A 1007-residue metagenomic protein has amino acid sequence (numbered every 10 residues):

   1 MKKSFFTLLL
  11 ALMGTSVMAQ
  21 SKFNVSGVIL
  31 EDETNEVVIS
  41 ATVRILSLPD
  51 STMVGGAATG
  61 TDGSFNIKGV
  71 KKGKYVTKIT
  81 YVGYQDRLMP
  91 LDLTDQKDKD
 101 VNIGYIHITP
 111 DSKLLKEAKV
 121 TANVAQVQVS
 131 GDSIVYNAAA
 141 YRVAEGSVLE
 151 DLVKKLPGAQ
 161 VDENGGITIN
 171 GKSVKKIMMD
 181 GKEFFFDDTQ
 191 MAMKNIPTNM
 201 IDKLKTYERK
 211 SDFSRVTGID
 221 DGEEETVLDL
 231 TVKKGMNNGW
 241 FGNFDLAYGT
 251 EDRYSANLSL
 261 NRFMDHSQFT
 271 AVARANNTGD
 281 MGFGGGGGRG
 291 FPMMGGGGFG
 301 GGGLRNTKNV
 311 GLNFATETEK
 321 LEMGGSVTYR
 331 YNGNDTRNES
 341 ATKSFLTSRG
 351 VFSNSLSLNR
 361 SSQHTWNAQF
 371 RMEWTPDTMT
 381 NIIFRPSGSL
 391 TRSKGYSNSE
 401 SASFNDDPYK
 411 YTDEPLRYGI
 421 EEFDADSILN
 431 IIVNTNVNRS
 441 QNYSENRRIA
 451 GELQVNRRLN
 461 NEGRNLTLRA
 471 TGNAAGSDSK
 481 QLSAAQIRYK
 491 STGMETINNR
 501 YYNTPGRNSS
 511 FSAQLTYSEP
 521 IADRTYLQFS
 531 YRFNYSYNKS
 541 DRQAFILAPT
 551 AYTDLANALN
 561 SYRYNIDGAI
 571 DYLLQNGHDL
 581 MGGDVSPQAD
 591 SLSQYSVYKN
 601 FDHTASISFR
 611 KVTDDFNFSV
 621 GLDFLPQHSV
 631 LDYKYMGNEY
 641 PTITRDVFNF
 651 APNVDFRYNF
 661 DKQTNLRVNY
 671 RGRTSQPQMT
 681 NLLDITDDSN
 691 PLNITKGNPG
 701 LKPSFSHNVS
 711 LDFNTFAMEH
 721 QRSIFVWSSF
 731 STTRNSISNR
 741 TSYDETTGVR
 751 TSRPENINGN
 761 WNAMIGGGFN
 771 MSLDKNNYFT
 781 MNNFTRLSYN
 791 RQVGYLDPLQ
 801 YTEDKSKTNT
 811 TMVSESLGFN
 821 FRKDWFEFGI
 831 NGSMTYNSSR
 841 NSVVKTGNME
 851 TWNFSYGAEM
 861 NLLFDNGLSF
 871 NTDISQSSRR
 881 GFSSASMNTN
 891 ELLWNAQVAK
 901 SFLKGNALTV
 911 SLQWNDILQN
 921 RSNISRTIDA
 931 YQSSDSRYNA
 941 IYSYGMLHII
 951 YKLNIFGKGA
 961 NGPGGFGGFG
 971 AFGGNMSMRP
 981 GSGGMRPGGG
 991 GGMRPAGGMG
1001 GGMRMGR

Functional and structural regions predicted by a protein language model:
Q20-K22, D62, K78, Q85-R87 (+19 more regions): Membrane-proximal, glycine/serine-rich, low-complexity loop/turn segments characteristic of large bacterial
E33-S47, V129: Short, ordered, surface-exposed loop/turn motifs in non-cytosolic proteins
E36-I39, N66-K74, V82: Short Pro-Gly-centered beta-turn/loop motif in secreted/extracellular proteins
S47-T52, K74, K78-L93: A short, solvent-exposed loop/turn motif at the edges and junctions of modular extracellular/periplasmic domains
L48-S64: Short, acidic Ser/Thr/Gly-rich low-complexity loop/linker segments typical of extracellular and cell-surface proteins
D220-E223, G287-F291, S340-R349, S399-Y409 (+11 more regions): Flexible, surface-exposed loop regions and adjacent strand-edge segments of Gram-negative outer-membrane beta-barrel
Y248-T250, G302-L304, R360-S362, Q441-E445 (+11 more regions): Replace "Gram-negative outer membrane beta-barrel proteins" with "bacterial and organellar outer membrane beta-barrel
N367-R392, L429-D632, R722-T733, N760-V793 (+1 more regions): Face-selective signature of the C-terminal outer-membrane beta-barrel domain
